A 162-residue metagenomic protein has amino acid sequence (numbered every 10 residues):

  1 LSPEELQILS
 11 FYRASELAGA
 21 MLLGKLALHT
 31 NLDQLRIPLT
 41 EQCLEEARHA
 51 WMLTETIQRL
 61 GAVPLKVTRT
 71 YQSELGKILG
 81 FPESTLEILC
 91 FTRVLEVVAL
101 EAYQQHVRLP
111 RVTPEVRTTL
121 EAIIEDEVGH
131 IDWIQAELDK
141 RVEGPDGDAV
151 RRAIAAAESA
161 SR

Functional and structural regions predicted by a protein language model:
L1-R162: Non-heme di-metal
